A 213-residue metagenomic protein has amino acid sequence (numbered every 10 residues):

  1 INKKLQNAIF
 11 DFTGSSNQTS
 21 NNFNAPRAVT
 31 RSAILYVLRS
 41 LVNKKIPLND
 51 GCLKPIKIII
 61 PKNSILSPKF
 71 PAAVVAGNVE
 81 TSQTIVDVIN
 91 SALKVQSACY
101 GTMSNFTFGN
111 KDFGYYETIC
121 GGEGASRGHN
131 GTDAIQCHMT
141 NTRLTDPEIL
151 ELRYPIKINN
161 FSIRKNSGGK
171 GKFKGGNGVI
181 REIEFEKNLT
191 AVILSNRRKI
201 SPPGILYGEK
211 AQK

Functional and structural regions predicted by a protein language model:
I1-K213: Glycine/proline-enriched, intrinsically flexible loops and inter-domain linkers
